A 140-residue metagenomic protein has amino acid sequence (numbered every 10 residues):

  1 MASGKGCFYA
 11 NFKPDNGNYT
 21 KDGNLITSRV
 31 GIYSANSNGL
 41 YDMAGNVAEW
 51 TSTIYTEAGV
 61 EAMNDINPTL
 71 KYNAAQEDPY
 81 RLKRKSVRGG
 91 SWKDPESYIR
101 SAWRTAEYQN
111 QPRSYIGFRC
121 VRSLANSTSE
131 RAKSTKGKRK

Functional and structural regions predicted by a protein language model:
M1-R100, S129-R139: Functional-site microenvironments in short loops/helix caps that host divalent-cation chemistry
D22, P112-S114: A short catalytic or substrate-binding loop motif that flags glycine-/basic-rich loops and adjacent residues that bind
T51-I54, T105, L124: Short beta-strand segments enriched in hydrophobic/aromatic residues within well-folded beta-rich domains
D65-I66, N73, Q111, R122-L124: Short, intrinsically disordered/low-complexity patches at protein termini and at juxtamembrane boundaries
A74-P79, T105-P112: Short proline/glycine-enriched turn/loop segments at secondary-structure junctions
P95, E107, Q111, N126-S129: Enrichment for repetitive, rod-forming helical segments
S114-E130: Short, structured beta-strand segments at or near domain termini in extracellular proteins/domains
